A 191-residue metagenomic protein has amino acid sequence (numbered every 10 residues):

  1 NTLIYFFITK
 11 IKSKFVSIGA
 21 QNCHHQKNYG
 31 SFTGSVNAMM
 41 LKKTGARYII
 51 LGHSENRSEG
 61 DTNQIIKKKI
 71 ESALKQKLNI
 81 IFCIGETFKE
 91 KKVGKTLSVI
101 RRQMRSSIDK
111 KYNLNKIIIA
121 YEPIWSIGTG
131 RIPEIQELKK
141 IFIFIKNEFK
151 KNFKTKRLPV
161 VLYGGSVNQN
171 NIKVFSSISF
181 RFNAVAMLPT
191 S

Functional and structural regions predicted by a protein language model:
N1-S191: Active-site loop-to-helix "anion-binding N-cap" substructures in soluble metabolic enzymes
